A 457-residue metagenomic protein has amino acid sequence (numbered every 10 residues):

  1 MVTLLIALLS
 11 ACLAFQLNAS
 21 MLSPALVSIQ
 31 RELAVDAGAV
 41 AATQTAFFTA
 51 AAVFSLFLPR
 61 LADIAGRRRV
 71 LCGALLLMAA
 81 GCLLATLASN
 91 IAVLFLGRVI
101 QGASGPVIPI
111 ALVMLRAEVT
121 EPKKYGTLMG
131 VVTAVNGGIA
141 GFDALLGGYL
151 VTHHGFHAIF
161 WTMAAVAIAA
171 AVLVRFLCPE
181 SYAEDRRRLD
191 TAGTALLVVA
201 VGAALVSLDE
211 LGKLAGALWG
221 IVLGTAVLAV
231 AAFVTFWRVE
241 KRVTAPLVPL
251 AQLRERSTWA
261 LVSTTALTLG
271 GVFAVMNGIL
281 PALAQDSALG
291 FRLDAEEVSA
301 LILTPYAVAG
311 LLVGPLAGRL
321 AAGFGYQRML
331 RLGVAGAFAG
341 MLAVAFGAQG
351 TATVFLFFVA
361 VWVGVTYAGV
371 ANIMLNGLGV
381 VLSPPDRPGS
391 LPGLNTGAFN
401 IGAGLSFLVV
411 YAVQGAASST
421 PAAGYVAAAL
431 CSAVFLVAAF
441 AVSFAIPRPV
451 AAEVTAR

Functional and structural regions predicted by a protein language model:
V2-N18, L22-P24, A37, P246-V454: 12-transmembrane solute porter fold
S23-F54, I91, L293-L301: Extracellular/periplasmic helix-loop-helix junction of adjacent transmembrane segments in MFS-like secondary
E32, L76-S89, A335-T351: C-terminal ends and interior cores of transmembrane alpha-helices in multi-pass membrane transporters/permeases
E32-A34, G66, L87-V93, H154-G155 (+2 more regions): Helix-breaking motifs and short loop linkers at transmembrane-helix boundaries and internal kinks in secondary membrane
T45-R60, P109-V113, T304-L316: Central cavity-lining transmembrane alpha-helices of secondary-active solute carriers, predominantly the Major
A52-I91: Conserved MFS/SLC helix-loop-helix module at the cytosolic interface between two early adjacent transmembrane helices
L77-L84, A92-Q101, V354-V363: Paired small-residue
T152-T264: Hydrophobic transmembrane-helix bundles of small-molecule transporters
